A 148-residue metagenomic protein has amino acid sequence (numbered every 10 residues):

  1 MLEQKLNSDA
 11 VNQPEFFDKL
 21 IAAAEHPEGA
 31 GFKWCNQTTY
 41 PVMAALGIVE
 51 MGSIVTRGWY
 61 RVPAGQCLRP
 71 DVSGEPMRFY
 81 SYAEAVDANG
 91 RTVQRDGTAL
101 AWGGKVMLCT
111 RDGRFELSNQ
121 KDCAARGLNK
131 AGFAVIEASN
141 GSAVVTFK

Functional and structural regions predicted by a protein language model:
M1-C35, T39-A64, R69-D71, E84-K148: Intrinsically disordered, low-complexity segments enriched in small/polar residues
P76-A83: Short, Lys/Arg- and Gly-enriched loop/turn segments at beta-strand edges
